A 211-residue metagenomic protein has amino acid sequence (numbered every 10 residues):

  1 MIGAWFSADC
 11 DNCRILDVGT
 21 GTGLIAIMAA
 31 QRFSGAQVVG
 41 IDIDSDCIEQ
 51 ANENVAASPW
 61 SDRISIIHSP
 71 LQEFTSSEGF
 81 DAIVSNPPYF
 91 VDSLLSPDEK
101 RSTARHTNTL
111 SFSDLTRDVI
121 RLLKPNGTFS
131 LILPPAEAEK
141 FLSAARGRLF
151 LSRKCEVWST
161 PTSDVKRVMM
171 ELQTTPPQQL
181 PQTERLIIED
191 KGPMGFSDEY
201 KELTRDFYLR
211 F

Functional and structural regions predicted by a protein language model:
M1, S45, P135-A136: Alpha-helix N-cap/helix-start capping motif
G3, N86, L115, L172: Residue-level signal for inorganic ion chemistry
W5-E99: Conserved SAM/SAH cofactor-binding pocket of Class I
S77-E78, L95, F141-S143, R167: Short, well-ordered secondary-structure micro-motifs
P87-D114, R121: Mobile active-site "lid"/loop adjacent to the S-adenosyl-L-methionine
L110-V165: Conserved Class I SAM-dependent methyltransferase catalytic core
D164-F211: SAM/dcSAM-binding transferase cores
